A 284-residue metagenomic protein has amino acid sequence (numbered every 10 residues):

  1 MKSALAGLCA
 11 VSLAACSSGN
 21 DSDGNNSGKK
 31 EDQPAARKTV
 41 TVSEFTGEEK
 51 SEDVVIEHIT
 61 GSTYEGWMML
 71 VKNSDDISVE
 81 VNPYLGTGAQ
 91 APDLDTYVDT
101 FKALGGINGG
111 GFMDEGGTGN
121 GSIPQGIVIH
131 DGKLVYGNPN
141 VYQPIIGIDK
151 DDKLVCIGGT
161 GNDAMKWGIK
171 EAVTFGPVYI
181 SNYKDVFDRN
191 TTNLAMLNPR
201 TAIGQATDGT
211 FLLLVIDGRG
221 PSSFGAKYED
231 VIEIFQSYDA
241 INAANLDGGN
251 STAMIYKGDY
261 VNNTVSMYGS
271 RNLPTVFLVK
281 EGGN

Functional and structural regions predicted by a protein language model:
S12-A15: C-terminal motif of bacterial Sec signal peptides marking the signal peptidase cleavage site
G19-N138: Zymogen propeptides
F45-G47, F112-N193: Active-site-adjacent helix-turn-beta-strand microarchitecture at beta-sheet edges that either contains or buttresses
K72-D75, G147-K153, N182-Y183, Q205-G209 (+2 more regions): Short acidic-glycine loop/turn motifs at beta-strand connectors
K72-N73, G106-G111, G159, V215-G218 (+1 more regions): Active-site-proximal beta-strand/loop segments in catalytic clefts of secreted hydrolases
L104-N108, I146-G147, L154-C156, G204 (+2 more regions): Structural recognition of the beta-strand scaffold that forms the well-ordered cores of secreted hydrolase catalytic
G117-P139, D188-N242, L246, S251-N284: Conserved, well-ordered active-site substructure
